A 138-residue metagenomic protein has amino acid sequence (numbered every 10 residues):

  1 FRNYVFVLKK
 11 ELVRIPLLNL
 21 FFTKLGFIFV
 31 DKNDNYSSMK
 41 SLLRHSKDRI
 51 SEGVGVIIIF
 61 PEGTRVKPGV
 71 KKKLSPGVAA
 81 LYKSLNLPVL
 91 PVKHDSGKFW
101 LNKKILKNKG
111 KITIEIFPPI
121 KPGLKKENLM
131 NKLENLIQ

Functional and structural regions predicted by a protein language model:
F1-V5, N35-M39, N86-D95: Short, mixed-charge, low-aromatic patches
F1-Y36: Catalytic core of membrane glycerolipid acyltransferases/transacylases, capturing the structured, soluble-facing
R14, L42-L43, L74-S75: Amphipathic coiled-coil/heptad-repeat helices and related helical stalk/stem segments that mediate oligomerization
L17-L20, E52-I58, T64-K132: A cross-family acyltransferase "interaction/gating" segment
D31, S38, V66-V70: Alpha-helix N-cap/loop-to-helix boundary motif
K32, I50-G53: A general structural signal marking secondary-structure boundaries and capping sites
S37-K47: Anionic-ligand binding region
N135-L136: C-terminal alpha-helix
